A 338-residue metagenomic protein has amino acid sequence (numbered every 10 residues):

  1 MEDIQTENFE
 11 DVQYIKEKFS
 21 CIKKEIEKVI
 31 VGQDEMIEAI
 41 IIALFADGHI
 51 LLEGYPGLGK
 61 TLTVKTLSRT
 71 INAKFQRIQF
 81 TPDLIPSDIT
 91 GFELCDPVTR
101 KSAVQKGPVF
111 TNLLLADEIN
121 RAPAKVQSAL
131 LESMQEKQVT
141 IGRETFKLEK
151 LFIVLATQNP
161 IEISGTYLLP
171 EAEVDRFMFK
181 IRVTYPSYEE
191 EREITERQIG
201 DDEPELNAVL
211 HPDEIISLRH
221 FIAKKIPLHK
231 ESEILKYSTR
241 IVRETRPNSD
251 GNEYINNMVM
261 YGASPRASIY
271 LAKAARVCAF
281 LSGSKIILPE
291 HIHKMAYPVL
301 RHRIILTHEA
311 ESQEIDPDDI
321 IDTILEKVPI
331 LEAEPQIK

Functional and structural regions predicted by a protein language model:
M1-N8, K224-I226, S249-K338: C-terminal engagement/docking regions of AAA+ P-loop ATPases
V12-I15, V29, K180-Y254, S284-K285 (+3 more regions): Conserved C-terminal "switch" segment of AAA+ ATPases
Q13-L58, R243: Pre-Walker A (pre-P-loop) alpha-helix and adjacent loop at the N terminus of AAA/AAA+ ATPase modules, a conserved
A39-I42, C95-L115: Conserved alpha-helical scaffold flanking the Walker A/P-loop in AAA+ ATPase domains
L44-T81: Walker A/P-loop
Y55, I89, T157: P-loop (Walker A) phosphate-binding loop of NTP-binding proteins
D96-K101, E118, A122, V126 (+3 more regions): Canonical AAA+ ATPase core
